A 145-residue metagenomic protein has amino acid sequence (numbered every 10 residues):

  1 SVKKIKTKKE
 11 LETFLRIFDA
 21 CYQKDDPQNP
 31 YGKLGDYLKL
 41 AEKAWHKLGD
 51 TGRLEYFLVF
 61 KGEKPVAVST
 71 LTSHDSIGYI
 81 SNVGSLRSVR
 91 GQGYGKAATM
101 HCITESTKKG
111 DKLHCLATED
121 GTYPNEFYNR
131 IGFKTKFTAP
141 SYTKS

Functional and structural regions predicted by a protein language model:
S1-K43: Short amphipathic alpha-helix that is part of the acyltransferase structural core
D26-L86: A conserved beta-strand-loop-helix scaffold within acyl/acetyltransferase catalytic domains
N82-R87, G91-K108, R130: Conserved acetyl-CoA-binding loop-helix of GNAT-fold acetyltransferases
K96, D120-T138: Conserved active-site alpha-helix within GNAT-family acetyltransferase domains
S106-E119: Conserved GNAT acetyl-CoA-binding A-motif
Y142-S145: Short beta-strand-to-coil "C-cap" segments at the C-terminal boundary of structured domains/repeats, marking
